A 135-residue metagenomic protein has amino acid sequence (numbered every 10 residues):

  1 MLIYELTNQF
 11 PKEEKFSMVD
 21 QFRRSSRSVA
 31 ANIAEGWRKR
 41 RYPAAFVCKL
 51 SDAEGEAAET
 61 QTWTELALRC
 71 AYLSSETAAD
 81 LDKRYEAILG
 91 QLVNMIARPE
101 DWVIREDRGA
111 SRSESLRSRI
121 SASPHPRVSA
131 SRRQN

Functional and structural regions predicted by a protein language model:
M1-N135: Short, C-terminally biased terminal segments at protein or domain edges
